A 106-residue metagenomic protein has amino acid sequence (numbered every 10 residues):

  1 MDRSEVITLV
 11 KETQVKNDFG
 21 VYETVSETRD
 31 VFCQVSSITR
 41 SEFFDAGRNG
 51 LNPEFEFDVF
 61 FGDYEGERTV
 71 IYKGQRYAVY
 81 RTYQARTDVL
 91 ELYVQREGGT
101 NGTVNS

Functional and structural regions predicted by a protein language model:
M1-F32: Extended boundary segments
V21-S106: Short, conserved turn/kink motifs that form compact alpha/beta structural patches or helix kinks used as
